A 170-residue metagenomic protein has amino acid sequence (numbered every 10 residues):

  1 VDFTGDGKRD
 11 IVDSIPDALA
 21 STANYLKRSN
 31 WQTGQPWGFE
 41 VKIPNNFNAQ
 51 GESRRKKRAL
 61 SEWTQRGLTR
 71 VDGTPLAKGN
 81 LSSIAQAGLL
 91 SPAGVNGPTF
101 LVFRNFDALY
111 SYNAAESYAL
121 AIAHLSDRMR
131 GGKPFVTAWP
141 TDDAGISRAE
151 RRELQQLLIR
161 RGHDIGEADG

Functional and structural regions predicted by a protein language model:
V1, A23-W31, D127-P134, I159-H163: Sec-exported extracytoplasmic/periplasmic mature domains
V1-G5, P98-R104, G132-F135: Short acidic (Asp/Glu) and glycine-rich catalytic loops that position anionic groups and cofactors
D2-F3, T33, R70, I165-G166: Residue-level detector of short coil/turn "hinge" positions at structural boundaries
F3-I11, D169: Acidic, glycine-anchored loop motifs typical of Ca2+
K8-H124: Long, repeat-rich segments with strong aromatic
A123-S126, Q155: Generic hydrophobic alpha-helical scaffold/packing signal
F135-G145: Conserved alpha/beta core segments of nucleic-acid transaction machinery
I146-R151, Q156-G170: Short acidic, glycine/serine/threonine-rich helix-capping segments at coil-helix boundaries
